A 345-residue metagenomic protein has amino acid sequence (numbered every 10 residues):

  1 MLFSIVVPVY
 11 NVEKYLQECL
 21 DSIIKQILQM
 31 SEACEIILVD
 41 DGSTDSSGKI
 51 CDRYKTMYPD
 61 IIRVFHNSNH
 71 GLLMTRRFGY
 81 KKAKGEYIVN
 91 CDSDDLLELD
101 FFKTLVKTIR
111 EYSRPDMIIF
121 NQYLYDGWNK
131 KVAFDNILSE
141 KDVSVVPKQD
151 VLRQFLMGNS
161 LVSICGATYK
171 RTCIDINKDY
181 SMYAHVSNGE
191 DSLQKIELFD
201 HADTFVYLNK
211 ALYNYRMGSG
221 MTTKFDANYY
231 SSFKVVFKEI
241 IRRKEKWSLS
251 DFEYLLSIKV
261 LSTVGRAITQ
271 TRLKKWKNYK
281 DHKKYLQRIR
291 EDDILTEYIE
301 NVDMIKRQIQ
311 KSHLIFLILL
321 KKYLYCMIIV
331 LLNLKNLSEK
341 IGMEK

Functional and structural regions predicted by a protein language model:
L2-S4, E35, L193: Cell-envelope/extracellular polymer assembly enzymes that use nucleotide-activated donors
V12-I27: Short, well-formed alpha-helical segments that are part of the catalytic scaffolds of diverse glycosyltransferases
S22, D40-K49, H70, D92: A conserved acidic beta->alpha catalytic loop
E32-G42, R63-S68, S93: Short beta-strand/loop segment that forms part of the nucleotide-sugar
N67-A83, N90: Glycine-rich, basic loop-to-helix element that forms the pyrophosphate-binding segment of sugar-nucleotide handling
L96-H201, F205, G220-A227: Donor-binding/catalytic cores of nucleotide-activated saccharide and glycerol-phosphate transferases/polymerases
K210-G218, K224-Y254, I258, S262-E297: Catalytic core of nucleotide-sugar-dependent glycosyltransferases
T271-K345: Membrane-interface aromatic/basic loop that binds lipid-linked glycans or pyrophosphate carriers, typified by
